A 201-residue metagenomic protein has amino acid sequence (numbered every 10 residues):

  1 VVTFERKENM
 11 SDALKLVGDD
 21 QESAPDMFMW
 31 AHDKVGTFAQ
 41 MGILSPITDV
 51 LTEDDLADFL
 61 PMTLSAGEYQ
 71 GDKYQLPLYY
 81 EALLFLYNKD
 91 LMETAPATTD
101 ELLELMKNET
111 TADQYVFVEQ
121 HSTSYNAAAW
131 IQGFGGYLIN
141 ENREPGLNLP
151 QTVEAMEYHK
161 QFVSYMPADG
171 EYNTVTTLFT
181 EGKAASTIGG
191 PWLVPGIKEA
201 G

Functional and structural regions predicted by a protein language model:
V2-F59, D90, A185-S186, G196-E199: Extracytoplasmic "Venus flytrap"/periplasmic binding protein-like
E5-K15, D33, T99-E101, A168-E181 (+1 more regions): Short helix-initiation/N-cap motifs at beta->coil->alpha
D19, Q40-I43, T52, K107-Q114 (+4 more regions): Sec-exported extracytoplasmic/periplasmic mature domains
E22-D26, D72, T111-Y115, G182-A185 (+1 more regions): Loop/turn elements at helix/coil->beta-strand transitions in domains of secreted/extracellular proteins
A31-L84, T94, T99-L103, T111-D113: Hinge/lid segment of periplasmic solute-binding proteins
Y74-L78, L83, E101-P145, Q151-E154 (+1 more regions): Extracytoplasmic/periplasmic solute-binding protein
D90-A97, Y137, Y165: Short helix-loop capping/hinge motifs at secondary-structure junctions, enriched in acidic/polar residues
L105-M106, E144-Y172, K198: Glycine-centered hinge/linker elements that transmit conformational signals in sensory and ligand-binding systems
